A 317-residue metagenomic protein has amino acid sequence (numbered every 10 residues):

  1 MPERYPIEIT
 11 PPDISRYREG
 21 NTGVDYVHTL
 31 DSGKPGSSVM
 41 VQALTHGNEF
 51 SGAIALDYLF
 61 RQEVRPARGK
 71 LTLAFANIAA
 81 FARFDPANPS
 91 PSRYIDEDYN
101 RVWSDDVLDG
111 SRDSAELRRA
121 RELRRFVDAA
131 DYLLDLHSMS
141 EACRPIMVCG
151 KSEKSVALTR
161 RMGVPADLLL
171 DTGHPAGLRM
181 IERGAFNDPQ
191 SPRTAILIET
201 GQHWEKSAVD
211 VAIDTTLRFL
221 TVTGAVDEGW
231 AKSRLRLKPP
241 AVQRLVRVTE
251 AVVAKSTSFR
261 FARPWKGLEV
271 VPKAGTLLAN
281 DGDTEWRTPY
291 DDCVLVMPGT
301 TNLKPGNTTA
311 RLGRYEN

Functional and structural regions predicted by a protein language model:
M1-N317: Structured catalytic-domain cores with a bias toward divalent-metal coordination
